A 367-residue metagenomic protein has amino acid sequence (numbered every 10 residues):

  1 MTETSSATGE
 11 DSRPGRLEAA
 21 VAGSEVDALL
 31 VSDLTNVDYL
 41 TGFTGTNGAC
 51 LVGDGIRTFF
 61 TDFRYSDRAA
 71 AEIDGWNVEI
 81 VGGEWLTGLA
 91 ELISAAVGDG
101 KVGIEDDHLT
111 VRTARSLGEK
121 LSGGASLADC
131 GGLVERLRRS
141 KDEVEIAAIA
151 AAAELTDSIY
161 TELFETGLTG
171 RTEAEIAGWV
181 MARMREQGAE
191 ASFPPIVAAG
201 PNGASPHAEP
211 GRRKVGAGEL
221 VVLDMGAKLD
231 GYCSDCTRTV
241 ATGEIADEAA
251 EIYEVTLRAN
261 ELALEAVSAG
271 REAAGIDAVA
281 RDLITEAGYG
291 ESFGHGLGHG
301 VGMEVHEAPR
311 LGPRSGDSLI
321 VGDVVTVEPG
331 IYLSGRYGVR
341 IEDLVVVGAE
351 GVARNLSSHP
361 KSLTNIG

Functional and structural regions predicted by a protein language model:
M1-G367: Active-site neighborhoods and metal-handling regions in enzymes and metal-associated proteins
